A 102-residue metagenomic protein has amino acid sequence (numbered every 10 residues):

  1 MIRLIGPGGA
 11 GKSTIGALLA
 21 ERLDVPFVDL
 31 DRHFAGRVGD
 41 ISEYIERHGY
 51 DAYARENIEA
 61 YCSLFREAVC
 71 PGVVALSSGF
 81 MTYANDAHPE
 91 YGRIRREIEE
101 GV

Functional and structural regions predicted by a protein language model:
G8: The conserved Walker
S13: Walker A/P-loop
A17, E21-A60: Conserved substrate/cofactor phosphate-moiety recognition/catalytic segment in nucleotide-dependent phosphotransferases
E43-N85: Conserved nucleotide-sensing/catalytic segment adjacent to the nucleotide-binding pocket in NTP-handling enzymes
S77-V102: ATP-dependent NMP and nucleoside kinases share a basic, alpha-helical "lid"
